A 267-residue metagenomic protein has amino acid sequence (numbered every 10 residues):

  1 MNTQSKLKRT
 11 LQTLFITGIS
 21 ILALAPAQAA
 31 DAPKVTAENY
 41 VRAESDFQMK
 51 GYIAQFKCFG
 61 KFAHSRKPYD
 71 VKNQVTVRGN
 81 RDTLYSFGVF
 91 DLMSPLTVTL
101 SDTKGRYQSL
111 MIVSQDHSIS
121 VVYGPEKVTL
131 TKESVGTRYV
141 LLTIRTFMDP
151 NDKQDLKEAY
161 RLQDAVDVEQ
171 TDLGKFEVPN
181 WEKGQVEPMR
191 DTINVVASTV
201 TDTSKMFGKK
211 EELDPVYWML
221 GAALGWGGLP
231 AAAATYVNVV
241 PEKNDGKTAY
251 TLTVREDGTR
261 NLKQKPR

Functional and structural regions predicted by a protein language model:
N2-F15: Bacterial N-terminal signal peptides that target proteins for export
T13-A23: Bacterial N-terminal signal peptides
A25-A29: Sec/Tat signal peptide C-region and signal peptidase I cleavage site
A30-R267: A compositional/structural signature for long, glycine/proline-rich flexible linkers and loops on extracytoplasmic
